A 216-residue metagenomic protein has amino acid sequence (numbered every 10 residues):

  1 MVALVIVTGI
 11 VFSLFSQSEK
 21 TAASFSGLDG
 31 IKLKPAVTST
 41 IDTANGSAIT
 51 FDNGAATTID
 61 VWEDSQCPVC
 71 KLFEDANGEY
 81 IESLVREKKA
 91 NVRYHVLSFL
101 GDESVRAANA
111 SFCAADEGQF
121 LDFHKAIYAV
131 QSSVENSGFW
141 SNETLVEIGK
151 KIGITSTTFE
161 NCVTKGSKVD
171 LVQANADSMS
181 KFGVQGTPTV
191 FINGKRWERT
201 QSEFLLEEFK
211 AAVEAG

Functional and structural regions predicted by a protein language model:
M1-D29, K150-G216: C-terminal cap of thioredoxin/glutaredoxin-like
M1-L100, A176, A211-G216: Extracytoplasmic thiol/disulfide redox context detector
A56-T57, K88-N91, G118-D122, I154-S156 (+1 more regions): Loop/turn elements at helix/coil->beta-strand transitions in domains of secreted/extracellular proteins
S65-P68, L97-D102, A129-V134, S167-K168 (+2 more regions): Solvent-exposed loop/turn segments at secondary-structure junctions within structured extracellular/periplasmic domains
P68, F73-A76, S83-E87, C113-E117 (+6 more regions): Structured segments of extracytoplasmic/periplasmic soluble domains in secreted or envelope-associated proteins
C70, E74, L100-S104, D116-F120 (+6 more regions): Solvent-exposed, acidic/flexible segments
Y80-I148: Structural microenvironment flanking redox-active thiols in thiol-disulfide oxidoreductases
